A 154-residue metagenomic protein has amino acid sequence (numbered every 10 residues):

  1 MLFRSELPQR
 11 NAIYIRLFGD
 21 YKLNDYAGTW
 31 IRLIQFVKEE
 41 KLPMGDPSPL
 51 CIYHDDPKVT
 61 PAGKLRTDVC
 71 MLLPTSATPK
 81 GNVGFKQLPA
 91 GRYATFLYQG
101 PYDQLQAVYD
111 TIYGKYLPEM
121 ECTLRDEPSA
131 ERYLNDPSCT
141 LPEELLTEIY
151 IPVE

Functional and structural regions predicted by a protein language model:
M1-E154: A solvent-exposed interaction/effector surface
